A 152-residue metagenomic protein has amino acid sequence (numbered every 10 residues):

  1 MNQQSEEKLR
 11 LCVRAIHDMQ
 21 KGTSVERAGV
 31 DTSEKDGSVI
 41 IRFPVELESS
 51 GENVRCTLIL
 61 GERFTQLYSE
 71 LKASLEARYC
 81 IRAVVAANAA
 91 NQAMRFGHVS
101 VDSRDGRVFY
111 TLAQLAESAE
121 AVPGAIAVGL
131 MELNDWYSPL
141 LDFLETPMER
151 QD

Functional and structural regions predicted by a protein language model:
M1-N53, V101: Charge-rich, low-complexity N-terminal segments
G37-V39, T65, G106-V108: Hydrophobic residues embedded in beta-strands of well-ordered beta-sheets
S50-R55, M94-F96: Short, surface-exposed coil-to-beta transition loops
E52-A77: Intrinsically disordered, low-complexity regulatory segments enriched in Ser/Thr/Pro and charged residues
Y68-R107: Short, internal acidic amphipathic alpha-helical interface segments that mediate docking to partner proteins
A116-A127: A short acidic/glycine-rich loop-to-helix N-cap element
I126-A127, M131-N134: Long, contiguous binding/interaction regions
L141-D152: Short, highly charged C-terminal tails/helix-capping segments
